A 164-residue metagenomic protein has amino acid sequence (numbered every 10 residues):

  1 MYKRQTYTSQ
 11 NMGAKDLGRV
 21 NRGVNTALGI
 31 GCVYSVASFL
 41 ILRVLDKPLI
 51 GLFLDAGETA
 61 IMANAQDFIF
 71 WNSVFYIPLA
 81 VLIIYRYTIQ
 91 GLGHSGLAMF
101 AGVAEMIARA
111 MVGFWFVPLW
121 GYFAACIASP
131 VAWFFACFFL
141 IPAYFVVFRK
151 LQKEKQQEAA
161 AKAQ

Functional and structural regions predicted by a protein language model:
K3-L40, V44-D46, L79-G93, L97-A101: Small-residue-rich hydrophobic transmembrane alpha-helices
T8, L49-I50, I89, F116 (+2 more regions): Hydrophobic alpha-helical interface/terminus motif in multipass membrane transporters
L28, V33-I41, A108-V112, F135-P142: Transmembrane-helix signature of multi-pass solute transporters
G31, I69-N72, Y76, G102 (+1 more regions): Residue-level recognition of transmembrane alpha-helices in multi-pass small-molecule transporters/permeases
D46-N72: Interfacial segments at transmembrane-helix termini and the short loops linking adjacent helices
P48, M106-F138: Membrane-interface helix-loop junctions in multi-pass transport and translocation proteins
P48-G57, W120, A124, V147-Q156: Membrane-interfacial segments
W115, P130-Q164: C-terminal transmembrane helix end/exit motif
